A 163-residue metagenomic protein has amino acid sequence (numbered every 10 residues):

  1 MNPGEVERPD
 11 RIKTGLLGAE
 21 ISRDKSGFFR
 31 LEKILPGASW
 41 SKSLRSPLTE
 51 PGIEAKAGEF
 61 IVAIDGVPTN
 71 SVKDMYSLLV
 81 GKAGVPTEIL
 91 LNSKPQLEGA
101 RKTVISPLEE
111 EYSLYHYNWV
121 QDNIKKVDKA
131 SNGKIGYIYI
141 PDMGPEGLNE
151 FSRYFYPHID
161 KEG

Functional and structural regions predicted by a protein language model:
M1: Catalytic cores of secreted or luminal carbohydrate-active enzymes
G4-D10, A38-L48, V62, G66-G163: Cleft-lining beta-strand/loop regions that shape enzyme active-site pockets
G15-G52: Glycine-rich active-site/cofactor-binding loop and its immediate structural neighborhood
G58: Conserved catalytic motifs of ABC-family nucleotide-binding domains
